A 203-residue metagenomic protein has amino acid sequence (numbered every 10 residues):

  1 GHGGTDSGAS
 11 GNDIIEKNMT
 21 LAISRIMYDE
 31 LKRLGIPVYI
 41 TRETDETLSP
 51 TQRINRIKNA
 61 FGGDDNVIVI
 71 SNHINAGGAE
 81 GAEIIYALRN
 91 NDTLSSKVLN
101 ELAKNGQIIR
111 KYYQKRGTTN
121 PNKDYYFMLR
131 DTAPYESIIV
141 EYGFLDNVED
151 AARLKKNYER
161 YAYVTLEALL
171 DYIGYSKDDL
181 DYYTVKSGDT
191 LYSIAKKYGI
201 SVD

Functional and structural regions predicted by a protein language model:
G1-I54, D64: Active-site histidine-acidic residue metal-binding/catalytic motifs, centered on HxH/HExxH-like signatures
G4-I15, N75-N105: A short, glycine/acidic-enriched catalytic loop
G8, A60, V69-S71, N75 (+2 more regions): Active-site-adjacent mobile loop/cap segments within catalytic or ligand-binding domains
L21-Y28, T51-I54, G81-A82, D92-L99 (+4 more regions): Extracytoplasmic/secreted envelope proteins and their assembly/folding machinery, especially bacterial periplasmic
R25-I36, K58-G63, L99-Q107, E159 (+3 more regions): Sec-exported extracytoplasmic/periplasmic mature domains
P37-R42, N66-H73, E83-Y86, R110-K111 (+2 more regions): Structural recognition of the beta-strand scaffold that forms the well-ordered cores of secreted hydrolase catalytic
P50-N66, Y86-L88, Y126-T132: Mature extracellular/periplasmic domains of secretome proteins
D178-D203: Primarily a LysM-type cell-wall glycan-binding module
